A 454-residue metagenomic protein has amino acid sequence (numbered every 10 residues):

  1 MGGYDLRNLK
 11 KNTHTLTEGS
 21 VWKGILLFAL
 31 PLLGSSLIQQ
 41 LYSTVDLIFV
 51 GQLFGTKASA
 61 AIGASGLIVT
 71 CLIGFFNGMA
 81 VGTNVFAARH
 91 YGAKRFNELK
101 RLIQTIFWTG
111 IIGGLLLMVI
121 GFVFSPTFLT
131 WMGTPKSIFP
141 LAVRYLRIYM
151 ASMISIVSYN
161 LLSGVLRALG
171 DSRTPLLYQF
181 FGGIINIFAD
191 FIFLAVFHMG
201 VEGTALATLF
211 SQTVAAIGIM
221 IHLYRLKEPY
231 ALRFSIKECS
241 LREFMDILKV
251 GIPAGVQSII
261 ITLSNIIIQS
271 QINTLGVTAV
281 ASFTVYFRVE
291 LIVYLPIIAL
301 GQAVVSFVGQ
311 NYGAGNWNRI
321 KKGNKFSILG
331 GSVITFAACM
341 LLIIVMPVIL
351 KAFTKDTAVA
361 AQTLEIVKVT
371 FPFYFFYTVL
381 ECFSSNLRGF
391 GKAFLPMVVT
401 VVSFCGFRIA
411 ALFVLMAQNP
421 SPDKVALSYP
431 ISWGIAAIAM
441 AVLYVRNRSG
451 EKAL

Functional and structural regions predicted by a protein language model:
M1-A29, A87-S152, V196-I252, V308-F373 (+1 more regions): Short alpha-helical transmembrane segments in multi-pass integral membrane proteins
E18, W22-L41, V45, I68-F75 (+7 more regions): Residue-level signal for short hydrophobic patches within transmembrane helices of multi-pass membrane transporters
L27-D46, I148, Y159, G182 (+4 more regions): Transmembrane helical elements of multi-pass membrane transporters/channels
L41-A60, L129-K136, I192-M199, I259-I292 (+3 more regions): Helix-terminus/linker motif at the lipid-water interface of multi-pass membrane proteins
T56-L67, L146, A205, V277-I292 (+2 more regions): Small-residue hotspots at the loop-to-helix junctions and early N-terminal turns of transmembrane alpha-helices
S59-V119, I156-P175, S282-M346, Y377-T400: Small-residue-rich hydrophobic transmembrane alpha-helices
C71-G74, N186-D190, A216-M220, I292-L295 (+3 more regions): Hydrophobic transmembrane alpha-helices of multi-pass small-molecule transporters
A80, I148-R167, P175-G183, T204-I219 (+4 more regions): Short runs within selected transmembrane alpha-helices of multi-pass transporters and secretion channels
